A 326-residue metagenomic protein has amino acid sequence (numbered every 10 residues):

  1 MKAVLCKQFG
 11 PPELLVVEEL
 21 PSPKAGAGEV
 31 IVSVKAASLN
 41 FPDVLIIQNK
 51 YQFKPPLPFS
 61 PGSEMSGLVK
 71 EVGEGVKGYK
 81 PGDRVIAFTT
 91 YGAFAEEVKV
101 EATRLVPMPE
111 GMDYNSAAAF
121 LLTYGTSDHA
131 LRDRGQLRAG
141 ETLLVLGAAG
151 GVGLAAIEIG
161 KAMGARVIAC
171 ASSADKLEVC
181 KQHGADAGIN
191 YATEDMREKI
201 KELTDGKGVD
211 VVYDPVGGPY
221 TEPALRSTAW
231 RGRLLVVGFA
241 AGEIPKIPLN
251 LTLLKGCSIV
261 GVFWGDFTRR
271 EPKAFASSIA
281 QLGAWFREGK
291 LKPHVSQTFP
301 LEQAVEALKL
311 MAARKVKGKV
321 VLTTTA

Functional and structural regions predicted by a protein language model:
K2, V16, P21, S33 (+3 more regions): Residues located in well-ordered beta-strands
P21-S38, K50-G92: Glycine-rich beta-strand-centered segment in the early N-terminal region that forms part of a ligand/cofactor-binding
S33, L45, G78, R84-G147 (+1 more regions): NAD(P)H dinucleotide-binding glycine-rich loop of Rossmann-like/cofactor-binding domains, especially the beta1-alpha1
R84, T142, R166, R233 (+1 more regions): Short glycine-centered segments of the SAM/dcSAM-binding site in methyltransferase folds
A93-E96, A171-V179, I244-L249: Short, glycine/polar-rich helix-capping loops at beta-to-alpha or helix-loop-helix junctions that flank or form
A118-E194: Mid-domain Rossmann-like dinucleotide-binding core that forms the NAD(H)/NADP(H) cofactor-binding site
M196-G206: Short amphipathic alpha-helix with an adjacent loop that forms part of the alpha/beta core around
P219-L291, V316, T323-A326: Glycine-rich phosphate-binding loop and adjacent beta-alpha segment of Rossmann(oid) nucleotide-cofactor-binding
